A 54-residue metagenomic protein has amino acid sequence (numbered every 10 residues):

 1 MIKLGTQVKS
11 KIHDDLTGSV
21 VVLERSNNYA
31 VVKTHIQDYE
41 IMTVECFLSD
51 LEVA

Functional and structural regions predicted by a protein language model:
K3-Q7, K11-V53: Basic/aromatic-rich interaction segments and small domains that mediate binding to polyanionic partners
